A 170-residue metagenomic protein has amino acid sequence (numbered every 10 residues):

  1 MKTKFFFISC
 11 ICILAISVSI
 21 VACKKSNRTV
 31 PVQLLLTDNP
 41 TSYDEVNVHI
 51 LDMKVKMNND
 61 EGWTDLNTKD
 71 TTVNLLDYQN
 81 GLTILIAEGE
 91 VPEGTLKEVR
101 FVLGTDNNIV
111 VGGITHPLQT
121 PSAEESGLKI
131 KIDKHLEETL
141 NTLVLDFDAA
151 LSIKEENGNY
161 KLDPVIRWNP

Functional and structural regions predicted by a protein language model:
M1-C10: Bacterial N-terminal signal peptides that target proteins for export
S9-S17: Bacterial N-terminal signal peptides
V18-A22: C-terminal motif of bacterial Sec signal peptides marking the signal peptidase cleavage site
K24-P170: A short, solvent-exposed, low-complexity linear motif enriched for acidic/polar residues with Pro/Gly/Ser/Thr
